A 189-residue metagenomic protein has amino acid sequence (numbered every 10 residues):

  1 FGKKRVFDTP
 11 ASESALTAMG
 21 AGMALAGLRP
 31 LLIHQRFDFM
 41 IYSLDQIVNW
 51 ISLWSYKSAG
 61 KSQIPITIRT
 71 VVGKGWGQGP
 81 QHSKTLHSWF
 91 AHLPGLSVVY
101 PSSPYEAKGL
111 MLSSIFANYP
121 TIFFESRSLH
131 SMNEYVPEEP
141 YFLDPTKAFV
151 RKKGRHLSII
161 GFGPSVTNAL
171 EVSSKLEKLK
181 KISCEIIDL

Functional and structural regions predicted by a protein language model:
F1-K3, W89-H92, N168-I187: Short helix-loop-beta junction
F1-L129, E134: Thiamine diphosphate
P65, H156, S183: Residues at the starts of beta-strands that form the adenosine-phosphate
G109-P120, L129-L179: Glycine-/acidic-rich phosphate or pyrophosphate-binding loops and their flanking alpha/beta elements
F124, I160-G161, E185-L189: Short, conserved beta-strand edge motifs with alternating hydrophobic and charged residues
